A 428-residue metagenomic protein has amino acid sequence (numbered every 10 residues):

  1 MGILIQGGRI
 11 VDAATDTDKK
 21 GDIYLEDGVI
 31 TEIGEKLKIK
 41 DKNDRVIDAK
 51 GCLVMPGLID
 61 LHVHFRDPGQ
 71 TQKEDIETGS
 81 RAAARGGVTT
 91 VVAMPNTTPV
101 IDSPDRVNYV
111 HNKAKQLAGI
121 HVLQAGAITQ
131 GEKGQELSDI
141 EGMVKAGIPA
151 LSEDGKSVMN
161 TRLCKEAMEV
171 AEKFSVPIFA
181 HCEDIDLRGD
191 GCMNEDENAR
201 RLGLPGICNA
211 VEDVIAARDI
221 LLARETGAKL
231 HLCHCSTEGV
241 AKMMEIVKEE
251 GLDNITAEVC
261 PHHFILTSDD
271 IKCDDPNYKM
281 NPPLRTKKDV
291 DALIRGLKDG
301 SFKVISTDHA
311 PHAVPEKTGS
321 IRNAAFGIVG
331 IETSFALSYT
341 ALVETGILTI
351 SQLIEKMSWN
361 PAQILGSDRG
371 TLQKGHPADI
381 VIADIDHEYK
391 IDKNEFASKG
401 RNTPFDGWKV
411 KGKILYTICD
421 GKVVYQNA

Functional and structural regions predicted by a protein language model:
M1-P56: Histidine-rich, glycine-flanked metal-binding segment
G8, G28, G51, H62 (+14 more regions): Divalent metal-coordination and catalytic microenvironments
A49-A114: Metal-associated gating/positioning segment near the N- to mid-region
L61-E74, T97, L123-E136, P205-N209: Active-site mouth loops of central-metabolism enzymes
P104-H121, E169-A180, T333, L337: Alpha-helix-loop-beta-strand connector modules within alpha/beta enzyme cores
L137-I305: Histidine/acidic residue-rich metal-binding segments in metalloenzymes
R201-K229, N277, K298-D299, K303-I305 (+1 more regions): His/Asp/Glu-enriched, well-ordered alpha-helical/loop segment that forms or immediately abuts the divalent-metal
S320-N323, P377-A428: C-terminal cap of metal-dependent C-N hydrolases
